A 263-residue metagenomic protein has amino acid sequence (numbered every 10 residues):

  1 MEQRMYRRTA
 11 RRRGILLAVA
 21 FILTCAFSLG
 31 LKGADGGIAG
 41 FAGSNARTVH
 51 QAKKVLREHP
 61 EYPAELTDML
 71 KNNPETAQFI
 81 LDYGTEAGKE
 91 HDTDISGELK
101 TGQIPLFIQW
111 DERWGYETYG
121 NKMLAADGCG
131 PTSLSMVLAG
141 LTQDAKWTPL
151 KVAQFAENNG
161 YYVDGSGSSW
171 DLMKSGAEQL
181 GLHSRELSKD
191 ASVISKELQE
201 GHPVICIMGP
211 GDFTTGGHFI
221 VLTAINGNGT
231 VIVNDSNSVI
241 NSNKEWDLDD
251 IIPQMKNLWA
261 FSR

Functional and structural regions predicted by a protein language model:
E2, F27-H50, K54-R57, D94-I95 (+2 more regions): Conserved active-site-adjacent core of cysteine acyl-enzyme catalytic domains
E2, T9-L16, C25-Y161: Active-site-adjacent structural segments surrounding the nucleophilic cysteine of cysteine proteases and isopeptidases
